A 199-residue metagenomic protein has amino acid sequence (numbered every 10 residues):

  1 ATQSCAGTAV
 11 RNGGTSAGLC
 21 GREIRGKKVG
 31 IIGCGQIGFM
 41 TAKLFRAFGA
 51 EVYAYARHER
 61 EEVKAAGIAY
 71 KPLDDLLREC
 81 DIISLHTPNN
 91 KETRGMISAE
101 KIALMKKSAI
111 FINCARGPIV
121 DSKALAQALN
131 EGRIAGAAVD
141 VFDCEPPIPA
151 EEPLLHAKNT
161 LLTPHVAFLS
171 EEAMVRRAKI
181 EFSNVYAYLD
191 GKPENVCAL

Functional and structural regions predicted by a protein language model:
A1-L19: Glycine/serine-rich phosphate-binding loop and adjoining beta1-alpha1 elements at the start of nucleotide-handling
A1-S4, K27, K43-A50, I180-G191: Oxidoreductase and adenylate-handling cofactor-binding alpha/beta cores
C5, L19, I32, K71 (+4 more regions): Residues at secondary-structure transition points
C5, V10, I24, M96-I97 (+3 more regions): Short clusters of hydrophobic/aromatic residues that line enzyme substrate/ligand-binding pockets
T8, G21, G26, G30-G38 (+6 more regions): Glycine-centered flexibility sites
V10-R11, H58, N89, D143-C144 (+1 more regions): Active-site/binding-pocket entry motifs
A17-K107: Rossmann-like dinucleotide/phosphate-binding beta-alpha-beta segment
S108, C114-L199: Rossmann-like dinucleotide-binding domain for NAD(H)/NADP(H)
